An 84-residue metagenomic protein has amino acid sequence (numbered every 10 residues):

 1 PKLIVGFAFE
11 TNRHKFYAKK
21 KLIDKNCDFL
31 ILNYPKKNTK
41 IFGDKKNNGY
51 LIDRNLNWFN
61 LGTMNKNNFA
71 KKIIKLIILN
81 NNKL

Functional and structural regions predicted by a protein language model:
P1-L84: A cross-family phosphate/adenosyl-ligand binding-site feature
